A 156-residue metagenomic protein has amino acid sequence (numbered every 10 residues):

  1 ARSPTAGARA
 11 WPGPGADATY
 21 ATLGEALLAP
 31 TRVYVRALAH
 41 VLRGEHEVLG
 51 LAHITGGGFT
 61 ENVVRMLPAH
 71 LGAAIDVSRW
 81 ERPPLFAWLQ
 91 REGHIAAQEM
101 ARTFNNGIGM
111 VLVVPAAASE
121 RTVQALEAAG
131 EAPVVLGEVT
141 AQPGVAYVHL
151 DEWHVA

Functional and structural regions predicted by a protein language model:
T5-A156: Glycine-/charge-enriched secondary-structure boundary and capping motifs
